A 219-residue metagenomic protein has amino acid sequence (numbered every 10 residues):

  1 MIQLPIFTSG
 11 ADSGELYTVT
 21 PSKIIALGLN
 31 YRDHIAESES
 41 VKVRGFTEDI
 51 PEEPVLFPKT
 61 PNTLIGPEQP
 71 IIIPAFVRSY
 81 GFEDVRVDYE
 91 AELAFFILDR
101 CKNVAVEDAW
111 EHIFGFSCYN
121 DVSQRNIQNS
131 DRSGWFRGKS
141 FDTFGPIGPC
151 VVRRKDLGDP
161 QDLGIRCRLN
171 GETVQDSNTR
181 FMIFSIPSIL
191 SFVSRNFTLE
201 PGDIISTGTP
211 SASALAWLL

Functional and structural regions predicted by a protein language model:
M1-V55, T60-N62, R166: N-terminal non-catalytic cap/leader segment that marks the start of a structured domain
I2-V19, H34, R125-L219: Catalytic-pocket segment enriched in acidic/His residues
S13-L16, G45-F46, P74-V87, C101-D108 (+2 more regions): A generic local secondary-structure boundary/capping motif
V19-S22, E52, G66, D88-E92 (+1 more regions): Short connector loops at helix/strand junctions that flank enzyme active sites, especially segments positioning acidic
A36-S38, E68-Q69, A75-F76, V104-A109 (+3 more regions): A short secondary-structure junction signal
P67-S123: Non-heme Fe(II) oxygenase catalytic core, chiefly the N-lobe of the double-stranded beta-helix
